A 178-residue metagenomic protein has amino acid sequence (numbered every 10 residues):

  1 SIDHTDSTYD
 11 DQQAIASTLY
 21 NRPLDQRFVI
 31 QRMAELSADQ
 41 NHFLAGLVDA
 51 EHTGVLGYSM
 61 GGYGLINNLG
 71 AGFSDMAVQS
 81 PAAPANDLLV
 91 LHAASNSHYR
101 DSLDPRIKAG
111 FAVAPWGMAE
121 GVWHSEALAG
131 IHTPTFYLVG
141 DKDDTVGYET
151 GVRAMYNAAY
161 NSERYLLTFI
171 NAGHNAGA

Functional and structural regions predicted by a protein language model:
S1-D10, A16, P23, R164-L166 (+1 more regions): Active-site machinery of serine-nucleophile hydrolases
S1-I2, H52-L56, A109-V113, T135-V139 (+1 more regions): Structural recognition of the beta-strand scaffold that forms the well-ordered cores of secreted hydrolase catalytic
T5, S59, W116, D141-D143 (+1 more regions): Catalytic metal-binding/acid-base residues of hydrolase active sites
A14-E51, N67, M76-H92, N96: Alpha/beta-hydrolase active-site loop
V29-D39, L56, N68-A71, I131-P134 (+2 more regions): Structured segments of extracytoplasmic/periplasmic soluble domains in secreted or envelope-associated proteins
D39, G70-A127, T133-E149: Mobile cap/lid helix-loop segments that gate and shape the active-site cleft of serine hydrolases
G57-G61, L65: Gly/Ala-rich beta-loop-alpha elbow adjacent to hydrolase catalytic centers
E126-A178: Active-site-adjacent alpha-helix of alpha/beta-hydrolase-fold enzymes
